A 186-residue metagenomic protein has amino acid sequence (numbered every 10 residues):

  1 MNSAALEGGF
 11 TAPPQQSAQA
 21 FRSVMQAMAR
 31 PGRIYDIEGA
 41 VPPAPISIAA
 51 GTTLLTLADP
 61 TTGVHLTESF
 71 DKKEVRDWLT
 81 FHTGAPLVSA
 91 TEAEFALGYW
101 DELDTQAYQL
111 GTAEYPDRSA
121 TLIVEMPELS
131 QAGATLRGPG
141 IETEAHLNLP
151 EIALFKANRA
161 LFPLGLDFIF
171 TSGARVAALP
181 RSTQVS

Functional and structural regions predicted by a protein language model:
M1-G63, T67-F70, F81, A174-R175 (+1 more regions): N-terminal, charge-rich interaction modules
T61-T62, K73-S186: Internal, well-folded beta-alpha domain core
